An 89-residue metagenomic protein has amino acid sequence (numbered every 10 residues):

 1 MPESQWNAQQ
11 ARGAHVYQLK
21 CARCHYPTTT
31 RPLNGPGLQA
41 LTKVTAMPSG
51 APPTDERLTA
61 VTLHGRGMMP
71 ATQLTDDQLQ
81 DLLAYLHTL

Functional and structural regions predicted by a protein language model:
M1-V16: Electrostatic cytochrome c docking/interface patches
Q5, G50, A71-L74: Pocket-edge positions in alpha/beta enzyme catalytic cores
Q10-A14, Y26-A60: Gly/Gly-Pro-rich "capping" loops immediately C-terminal to redox-active cysteine motifs in periplasmic/lumenal
G13, Y17-T28, L82-L86: The canonical Cys-X-X-Cys-His
L33-L41, V61-L89: Axial heme c-ligation environment in periplasmic c-type cytochrome domains
